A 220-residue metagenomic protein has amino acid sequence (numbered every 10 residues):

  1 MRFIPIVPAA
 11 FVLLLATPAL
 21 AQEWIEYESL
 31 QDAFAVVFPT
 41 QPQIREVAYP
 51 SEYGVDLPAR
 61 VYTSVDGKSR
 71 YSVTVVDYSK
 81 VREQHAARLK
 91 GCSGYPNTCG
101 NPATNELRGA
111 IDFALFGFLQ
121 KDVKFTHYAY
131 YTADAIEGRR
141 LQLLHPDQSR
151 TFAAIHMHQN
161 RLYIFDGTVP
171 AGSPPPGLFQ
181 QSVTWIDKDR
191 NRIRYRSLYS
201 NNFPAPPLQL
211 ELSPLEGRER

Functional and structural regions predicted by a protein language model:
M1-P5: Positively charged n-region of N-terminal signal peptides that target proteins for export
V7-A16: Bacterial N-terminal signal peptides
T17-A21: Sec/Tat signal peptide C-region and signal peptidase I cleavage site
Q22-Q41: Short N-terminal segments immediately surrounding and downstream of signal-peptide cleavage
L30, P42-Q43, T104-K121, Q159-R220: Surface-exposed amphipathic alpha-helical segments
V37-Q41, D66-K68, I136, H156-Y163 (+1 more regions): Short, solvent-exposed coil/turn segments at beta-strand boundaries
P39, I44-P50: Gly/lys/ser-thr-rich phosphate-binding loops in alpha/beta enzymes that coordinate phosphoanhydride or phosphate groups
A48-A154, R220: Conserved polar/disulfide-associated segments of primarily extracytoplasmic proteins
